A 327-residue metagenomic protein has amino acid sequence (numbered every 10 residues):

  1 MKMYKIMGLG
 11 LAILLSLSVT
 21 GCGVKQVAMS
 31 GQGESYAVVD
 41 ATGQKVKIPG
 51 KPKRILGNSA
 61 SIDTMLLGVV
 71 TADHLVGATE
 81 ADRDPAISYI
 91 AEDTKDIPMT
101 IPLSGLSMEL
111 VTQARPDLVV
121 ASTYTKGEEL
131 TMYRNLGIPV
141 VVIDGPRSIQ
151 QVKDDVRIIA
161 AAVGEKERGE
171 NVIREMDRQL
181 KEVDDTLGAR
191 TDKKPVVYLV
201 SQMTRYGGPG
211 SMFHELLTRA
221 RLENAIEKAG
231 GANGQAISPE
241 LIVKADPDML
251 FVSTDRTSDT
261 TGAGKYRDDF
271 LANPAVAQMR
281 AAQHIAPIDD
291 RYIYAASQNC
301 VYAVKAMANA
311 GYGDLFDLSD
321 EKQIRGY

Functional and structural regions predicted by a protein language model:
M1-L9: Bacterial N-terminal signal peptides that target proteins for export
S18-G21: C-terminal motif of bacterial Sec signal peptides marking the signal peptidase cleavage site
G23-Q26: Bacterial signal peptide processing site
A41-G43, I97-E109, P146, G230-P239: Short helix-initiation/N-cap motifs at beta->coil->alpha
G57-T112, L118-T123, A225: A short, structured surface patch at a secondary-structure boundary
T100-L103, S107-A121, I138, S238-D255: Proline-aspartate-enriched helix->loop->beta-strand connector
E128-S201, R205, I226-E227, I285-Y327: Extracytoplasmic substrate-binding proteins
G207-S238: Alpha-helical, coiled-coil/dimerization segments enriched in small aliphatic residues
